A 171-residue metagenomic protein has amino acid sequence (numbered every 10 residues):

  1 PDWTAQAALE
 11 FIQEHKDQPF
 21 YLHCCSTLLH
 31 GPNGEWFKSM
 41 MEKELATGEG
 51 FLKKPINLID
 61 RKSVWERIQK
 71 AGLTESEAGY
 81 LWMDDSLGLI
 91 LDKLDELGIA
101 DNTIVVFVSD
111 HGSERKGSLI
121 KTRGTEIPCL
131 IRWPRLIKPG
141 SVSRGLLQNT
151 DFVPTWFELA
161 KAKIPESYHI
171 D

Functional and structural regions predicted by a protein language model:
P1-I170: Active-site-proximal cap/lid insertion segments
